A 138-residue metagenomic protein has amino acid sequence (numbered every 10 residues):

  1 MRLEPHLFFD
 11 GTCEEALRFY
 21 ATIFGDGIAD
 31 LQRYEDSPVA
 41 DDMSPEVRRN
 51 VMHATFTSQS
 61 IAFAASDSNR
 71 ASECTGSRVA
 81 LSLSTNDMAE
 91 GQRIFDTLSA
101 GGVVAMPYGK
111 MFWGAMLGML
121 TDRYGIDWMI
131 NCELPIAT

Functional and structural regions predicted by a protein language model:
L3, A29-Q32, N50, T55-T57 (+2 more regions): Vicinal oxygen chelate
L7-S60: Core segments of cupin and vicinal oxygen chelate
